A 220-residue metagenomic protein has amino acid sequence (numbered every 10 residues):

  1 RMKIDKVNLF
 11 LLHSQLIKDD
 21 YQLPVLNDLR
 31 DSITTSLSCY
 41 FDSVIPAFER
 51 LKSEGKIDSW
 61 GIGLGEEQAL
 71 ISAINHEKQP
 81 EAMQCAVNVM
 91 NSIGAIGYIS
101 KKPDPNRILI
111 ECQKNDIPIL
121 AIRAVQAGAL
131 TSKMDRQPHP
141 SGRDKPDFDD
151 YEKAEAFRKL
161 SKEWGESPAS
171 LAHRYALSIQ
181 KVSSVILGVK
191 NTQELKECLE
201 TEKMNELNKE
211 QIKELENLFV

Functional and structural regions predicted by a protein language model:
R1-K6: An active-site-proximal structural segment forming one wall of the substrate-binding cleft that immediately precedes
L9-F10: Acidic/hydrophobic-patterned starts of short beta strands in beta-sheet-rich repeat architectures
H13-V220: Beta/alpha (TIM)-barrel catalytic core signal, keyed to glycine-rich beta->alpha loops juxtaposed to Asp/Glu that bind
